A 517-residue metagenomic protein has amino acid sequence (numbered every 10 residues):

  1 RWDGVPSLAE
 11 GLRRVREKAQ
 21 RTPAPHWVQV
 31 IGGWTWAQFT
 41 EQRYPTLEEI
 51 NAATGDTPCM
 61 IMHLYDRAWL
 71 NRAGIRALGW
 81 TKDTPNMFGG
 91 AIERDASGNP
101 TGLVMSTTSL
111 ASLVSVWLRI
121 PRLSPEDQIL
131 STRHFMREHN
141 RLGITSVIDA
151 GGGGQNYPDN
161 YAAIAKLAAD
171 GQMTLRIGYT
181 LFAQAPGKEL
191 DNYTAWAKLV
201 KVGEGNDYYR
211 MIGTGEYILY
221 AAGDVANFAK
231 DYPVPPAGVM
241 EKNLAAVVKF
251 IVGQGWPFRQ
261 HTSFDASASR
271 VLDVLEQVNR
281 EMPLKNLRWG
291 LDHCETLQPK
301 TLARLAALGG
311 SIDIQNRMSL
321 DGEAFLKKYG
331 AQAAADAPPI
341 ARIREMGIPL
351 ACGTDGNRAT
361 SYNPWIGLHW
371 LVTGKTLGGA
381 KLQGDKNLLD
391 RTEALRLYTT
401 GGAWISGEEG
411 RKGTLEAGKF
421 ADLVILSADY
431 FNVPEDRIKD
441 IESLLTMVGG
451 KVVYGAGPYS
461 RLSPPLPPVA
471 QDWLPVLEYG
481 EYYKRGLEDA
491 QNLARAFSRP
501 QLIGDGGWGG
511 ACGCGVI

Functional and structural regions predicted by a protein language model:
R1-A197, R210-S267, L287-R288, G330-A331 (+3 more regions): Divalent metal-binding segments
G4-V5, A9-R21, L70, I129-R141 (+3 more regions): Active-site microenvironment of metallo-dependent hydrolases
F39-A52, Y161-A168, A266-E281, P364-G378 (+2 more regions): Short, electropositive alpha-helical surface patch
M62, D149-A150, G178-F182, I212-T214 (+7 more regions): Generic beta-strand/beta-sheet core signal
A169-T174, G203-E204, V278-N286: Short helix-capping segments at alpha-helix termini
N206-G223, G309-S319: Non-cysteine beta-strand/loop elements that form the S-adenosyl-L-methionine
P235-V278, Y398, S406, G410-K412 (+1 more regions): Long hydrophobic segments that form regular secondary structure
T296-E393: Active-site-adjacent C-terminal substructures of enzyme catalytic domains
